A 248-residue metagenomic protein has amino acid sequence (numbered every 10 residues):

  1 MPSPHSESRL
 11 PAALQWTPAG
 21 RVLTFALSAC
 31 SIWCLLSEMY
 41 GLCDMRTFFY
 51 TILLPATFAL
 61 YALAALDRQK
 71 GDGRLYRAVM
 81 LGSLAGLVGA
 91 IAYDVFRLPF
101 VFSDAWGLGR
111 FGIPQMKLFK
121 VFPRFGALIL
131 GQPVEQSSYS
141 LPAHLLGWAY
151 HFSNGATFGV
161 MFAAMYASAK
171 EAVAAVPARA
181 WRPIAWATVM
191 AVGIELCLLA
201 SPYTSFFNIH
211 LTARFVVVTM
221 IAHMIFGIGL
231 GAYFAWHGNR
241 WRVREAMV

Functional and structural regions predicted by a protein language model:
P2-V248: Juxtamembrane/disordered regions of integral membrane proteins
